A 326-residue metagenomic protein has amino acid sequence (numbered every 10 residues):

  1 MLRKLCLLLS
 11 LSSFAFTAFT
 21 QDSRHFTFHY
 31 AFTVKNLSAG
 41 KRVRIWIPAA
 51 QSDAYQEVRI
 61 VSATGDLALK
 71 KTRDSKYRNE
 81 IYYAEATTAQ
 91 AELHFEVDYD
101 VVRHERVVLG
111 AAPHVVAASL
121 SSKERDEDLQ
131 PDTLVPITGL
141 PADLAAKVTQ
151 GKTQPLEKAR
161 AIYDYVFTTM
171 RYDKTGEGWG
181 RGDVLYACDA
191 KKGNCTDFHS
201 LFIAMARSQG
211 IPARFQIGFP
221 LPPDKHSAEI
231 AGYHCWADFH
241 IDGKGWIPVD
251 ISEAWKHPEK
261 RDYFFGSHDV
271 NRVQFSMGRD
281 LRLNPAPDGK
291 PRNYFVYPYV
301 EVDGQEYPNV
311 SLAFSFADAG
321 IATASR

Functional and structural regions predicted by a protein language model:
M1-K4: Positively charged n-region of N-terminal signal peptides that target proteins for export
C6-A15: Bacterial N-terminal signal peptides
F19-V107: Intrinsically disordered, low-complexity N-terminal segments that are enriched in acidic
R42, S200-D288: Hydrophobic/aromatic-rich core segments of domains that either
A49-Q51, Y99-V101, P113-V115, I217-F219 (+1 more regions): A mature extracytoplasmic/lumenal domain signature
D74, H94-D189: Acidic low-complexity segments
G151-W236, H257-E259: Active-site neighborhood of thiol-dependent amide/isopeptide-bond enzymes
F264, H268-R326: Low-complexity, Gly/Ser/Thr/Pro-rich intrinsically disordered linker/tail segments
